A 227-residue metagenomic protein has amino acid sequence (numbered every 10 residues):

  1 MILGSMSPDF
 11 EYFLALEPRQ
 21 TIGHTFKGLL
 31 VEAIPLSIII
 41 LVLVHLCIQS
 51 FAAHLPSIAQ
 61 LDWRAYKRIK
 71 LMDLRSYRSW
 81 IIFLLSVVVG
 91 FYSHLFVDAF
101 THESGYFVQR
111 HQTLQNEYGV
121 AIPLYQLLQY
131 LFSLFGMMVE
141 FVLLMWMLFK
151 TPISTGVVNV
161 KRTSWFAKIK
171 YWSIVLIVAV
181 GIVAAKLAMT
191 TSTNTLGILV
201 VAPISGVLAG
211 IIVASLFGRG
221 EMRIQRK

Functional and structural regions predicted by a protein language model:
M1-K227: N-terminal membrane-targeting hydrophobic helices
